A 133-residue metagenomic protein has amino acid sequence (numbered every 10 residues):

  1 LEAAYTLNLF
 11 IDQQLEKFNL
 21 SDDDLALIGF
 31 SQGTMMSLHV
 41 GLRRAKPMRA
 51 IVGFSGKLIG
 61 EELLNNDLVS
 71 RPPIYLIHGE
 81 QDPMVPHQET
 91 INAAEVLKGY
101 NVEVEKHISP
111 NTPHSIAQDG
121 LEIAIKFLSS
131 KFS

Functional and structural regions predicted by a protein language model:
L1-A26: Gly/Ser-rich "nucleophile elbow"/oxyanion-hole loop immediately N-terminal to the catalytic nucleophile in hydrolases
L15, D23-S70: Primarily recognizes the serine-hydrolase "nucleophile elbow" in alpha/beta-hydrolase and SGNH/GDSL folds
D22-D23, V69-I74, Y100-E103: Short, proline-enriched alpha-helix->beta-strand connector loops that line the catalytic pocket of alpha/beta-hydrolase
L58-L63, M84, I116-A117: A short beta-to-alpha transition loop/helix N-cap that caps and shapes the active-site region
D67-R71, I123-K126: Short, hinge-like loop/turn segments at secondary-structure boundaries
Y75-H78, D82: Short beta-strand/loop motif that positions the catalytic acidic residue of the alpha/beta-hydrolase fold
I91-S133: C-terminal catalytic histidine-bearing segment of alpha/beta-hydrolase fold enzymes
